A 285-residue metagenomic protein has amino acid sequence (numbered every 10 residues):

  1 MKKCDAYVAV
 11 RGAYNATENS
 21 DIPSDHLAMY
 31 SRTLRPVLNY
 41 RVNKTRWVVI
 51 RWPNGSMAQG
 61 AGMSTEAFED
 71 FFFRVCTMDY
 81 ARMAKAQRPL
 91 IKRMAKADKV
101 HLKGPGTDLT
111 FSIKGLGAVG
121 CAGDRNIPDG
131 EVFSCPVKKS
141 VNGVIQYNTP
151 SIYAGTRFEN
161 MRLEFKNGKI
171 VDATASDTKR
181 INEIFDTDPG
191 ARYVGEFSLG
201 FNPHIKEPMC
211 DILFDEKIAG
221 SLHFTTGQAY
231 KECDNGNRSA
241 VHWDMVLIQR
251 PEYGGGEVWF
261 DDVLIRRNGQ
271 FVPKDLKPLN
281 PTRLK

Functional and structural regions predicted by a protein language model:
M1-N142, L279-K285: Active-site bordering "gate/hinge" segments that shape substrate access to catalytic or cofactor-binding pockets
A13-N15, N54, T107, L116 (+7 more regions): Short, glycine-/Ser/Thr-/acidic-enriched flexible segments
L102, E164, V258: Short aromatic-centered micro-motifs
K138-E183: Long, well-ordered mid-to-C-terminal structural blocks that present hydrophobic/aromatic surfaces
N142, F158-N160, N167, R192-E196 (+2 more regions): Active-site lining segments that contact anionic ligands and/or coordinate catalytic metals
V144, S151-R157, R162, N268-K285: Charge-rich, low-complexity intrinsically disordered segments
D172-R238: Dual-mode signal for accessory low-complexity, basic/Gly-rich regions
C210-L284: Internal helix-turn-beta structural module
